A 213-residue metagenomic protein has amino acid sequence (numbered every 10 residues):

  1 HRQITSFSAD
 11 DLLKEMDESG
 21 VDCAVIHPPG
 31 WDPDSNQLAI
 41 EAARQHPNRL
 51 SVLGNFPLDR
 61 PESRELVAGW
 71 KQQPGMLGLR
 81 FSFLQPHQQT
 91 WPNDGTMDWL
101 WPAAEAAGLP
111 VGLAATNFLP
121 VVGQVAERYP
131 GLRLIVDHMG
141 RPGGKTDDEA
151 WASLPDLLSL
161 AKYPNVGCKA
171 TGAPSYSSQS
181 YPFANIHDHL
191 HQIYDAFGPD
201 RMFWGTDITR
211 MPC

Functional and structural regions predicted by a protein language model:
H1-D34: An N-terminally biased module of ancient metal coordination in phosphate/nucleic-acid-related enzymes
T5-M16, R60-K71, A152-S153: Short, acidic/polar
S6, G143-C213: H/E-rich (His + Asp/Glu) clusters that bind or coordinate divalent metals
D17, G95, L100, A106 (+2 more regions): A generic "structured core" feature
C23, W31-N117, Q124, K169-A173 (+2 more regions): Active-site gating/metal-coordination segments in enzymes
H46, A107, Y129-P130, Y163-P164: Helix C-cap/helix->beta junction micro-motif
A114, V125, G131, I135-M139: Conserved anion-binding
